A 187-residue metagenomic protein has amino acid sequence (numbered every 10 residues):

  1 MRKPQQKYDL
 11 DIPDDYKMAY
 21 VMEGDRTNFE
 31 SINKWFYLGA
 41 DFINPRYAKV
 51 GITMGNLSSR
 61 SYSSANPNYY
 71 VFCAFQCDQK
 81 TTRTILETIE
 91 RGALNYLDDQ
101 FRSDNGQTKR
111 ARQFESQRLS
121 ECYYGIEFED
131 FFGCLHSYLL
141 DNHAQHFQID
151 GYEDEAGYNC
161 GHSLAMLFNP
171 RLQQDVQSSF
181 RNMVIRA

Functional and structural regions predicted by a protein language model:
M1-A187: Non-catalytic accessory segments flanking enzymatic or RNA/DNA-binding domains
